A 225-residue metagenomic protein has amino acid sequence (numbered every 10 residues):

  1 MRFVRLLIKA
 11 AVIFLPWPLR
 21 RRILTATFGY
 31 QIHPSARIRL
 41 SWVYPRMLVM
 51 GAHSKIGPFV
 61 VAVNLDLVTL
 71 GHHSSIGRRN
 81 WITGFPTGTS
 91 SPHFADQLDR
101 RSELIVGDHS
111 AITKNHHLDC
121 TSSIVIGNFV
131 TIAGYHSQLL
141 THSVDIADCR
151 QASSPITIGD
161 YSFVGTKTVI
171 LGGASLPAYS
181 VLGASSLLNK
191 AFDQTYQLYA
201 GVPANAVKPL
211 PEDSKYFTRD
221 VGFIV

Functional and structural regions predicted by a protein language model:
M1-L139, G159-Y161, K167-G173, A178 (+2 more regions): Domain-scale signature associated with acetyltransferase and cell-envelope carbohydrate enzymes
H136-S153, Y161: A contiguous binding-surface segment within folded domains or other stable secondary-structure elements
S186, Q197: Glycine-rich GHKL/ HATPase_c ATP-binding element in histidine kinases
